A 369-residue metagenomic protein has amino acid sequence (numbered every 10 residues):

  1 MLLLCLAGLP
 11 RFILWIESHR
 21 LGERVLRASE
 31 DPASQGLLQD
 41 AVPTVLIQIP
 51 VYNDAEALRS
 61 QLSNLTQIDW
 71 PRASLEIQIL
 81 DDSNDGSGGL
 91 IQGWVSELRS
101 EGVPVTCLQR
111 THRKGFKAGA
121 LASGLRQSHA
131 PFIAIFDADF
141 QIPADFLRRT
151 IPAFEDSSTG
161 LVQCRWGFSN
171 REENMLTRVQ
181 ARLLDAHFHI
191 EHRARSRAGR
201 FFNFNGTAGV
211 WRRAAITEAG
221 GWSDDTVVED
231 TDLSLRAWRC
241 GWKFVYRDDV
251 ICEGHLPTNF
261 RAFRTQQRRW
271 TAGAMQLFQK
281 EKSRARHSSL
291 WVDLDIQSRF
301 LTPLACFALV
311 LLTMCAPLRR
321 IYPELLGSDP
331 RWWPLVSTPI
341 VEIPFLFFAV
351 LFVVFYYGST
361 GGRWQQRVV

Functional and structural regions predicted by a protein language model:
M1-A41, R299-G327, F347, F355: N-terminal membrane-anchoring/stem segments of glycan-assembly enzymes
P43-L46, E76, T217, D232: Cell-envelope/extracellular polymer assembly enzymes that use nucleotide-activated donors
S63-S74: Short, acidic, metal-binding catalytic loop of nucleotide-sugar glycosyltransferases
A73-N84, T106-R110: Short beta-strand/loop segment that forms part of the nucleotide-sugar
D81-W94, H112-K114: A conserved acidic beta->alpha catalytic loop
S83, D137-Q141, D225: The conserved acidic donor/metal-binding loop of glycosyltransferases
V95-F132, A144-V227, W238-R239, F260-L301: Long helical/loop segments within the catalytic core of UDP-sugar-dependent glycosyltransferases, especially the large
D225, S234-E253: Catalytic donor-sugar/metal-binding loop of nucleotide-sugar-dependent glycosyltransferases
